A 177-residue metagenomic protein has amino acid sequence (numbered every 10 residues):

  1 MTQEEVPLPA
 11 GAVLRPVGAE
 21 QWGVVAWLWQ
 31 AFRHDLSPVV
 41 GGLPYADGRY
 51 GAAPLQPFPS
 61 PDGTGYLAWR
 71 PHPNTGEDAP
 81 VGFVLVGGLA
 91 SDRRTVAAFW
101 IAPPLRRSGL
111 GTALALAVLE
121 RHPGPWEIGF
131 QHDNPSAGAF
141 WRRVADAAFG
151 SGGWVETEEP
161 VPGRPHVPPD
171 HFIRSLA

Functional and structural regions predicted by a protein language model:
A12-W27: A short beta-loop-alpha structural element at the N-terminal edge of CoA-dependent acyl/N-acetyltransferase catalytic
R33, P38-N74: Active-site rim helix/loop that mediates acceptor-substrate recognition in acyltransferases
L67, E77-G88, T95, W100: Conserved beta-strand in the GNAT
A97, A102, R106, Q131: Residue-level recognition of the GNAT/N-acetyltransferase active site
I101, R107-E120: Conserved acetyl-CoA-binding loop-helix of GNAT-fold acetyltransferases
R121-S136: Conserved GNAT acetyl-CoA-binding A-motif
H132-N134, A147-A177: C-terminal "cap" of GNAT-fold acetyltransferases
W141, A145: Conserved active-site tyrosine of GNAT-family acetyltransferases
